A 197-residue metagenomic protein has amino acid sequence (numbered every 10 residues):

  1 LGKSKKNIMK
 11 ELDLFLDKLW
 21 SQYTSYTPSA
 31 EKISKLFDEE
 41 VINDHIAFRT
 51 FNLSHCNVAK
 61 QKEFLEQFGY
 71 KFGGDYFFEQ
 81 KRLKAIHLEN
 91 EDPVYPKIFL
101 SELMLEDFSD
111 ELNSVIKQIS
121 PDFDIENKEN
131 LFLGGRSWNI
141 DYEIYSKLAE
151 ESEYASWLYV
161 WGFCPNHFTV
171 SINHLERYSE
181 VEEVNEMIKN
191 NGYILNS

Functional and structural regions predicted by a protein language model:
S4-E31, D122-E150: Intrinsic disorder/low-complexity detector
S4-H87, V94-Y95: An N-terminus-focused feature that recognizes amino-terminal "leader" regions
E39-A47, P96-I98, V160-S171: Glycine-rich, often proline-containing surface loops adjacent to acidic residues and nearby aromatics that form
T50-N52, D92, M104, H174-E176: Short, flexible loop/turn elements at secondary-structure junctions
E63, L103, V115-Q118, N185-K189: Short intrinsically disordered coil segments
F99-N130: Compact, glycine/acidic-enriched structural inserts
E126-S197: A contiguous, surface-oriented mixed alpha/beta subdomain in the mid-to-C-terminal portion of proteins that forms
